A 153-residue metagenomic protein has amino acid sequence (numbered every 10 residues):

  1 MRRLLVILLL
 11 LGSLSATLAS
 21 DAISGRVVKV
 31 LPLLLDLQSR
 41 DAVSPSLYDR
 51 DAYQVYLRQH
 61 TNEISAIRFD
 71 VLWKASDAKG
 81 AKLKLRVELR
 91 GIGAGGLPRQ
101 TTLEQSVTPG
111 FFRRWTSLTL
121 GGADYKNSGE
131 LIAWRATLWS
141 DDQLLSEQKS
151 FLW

Functional and structural regions predicted by a protein language model:
L4-S13: Sec-dependent N-terminal signal peptides
A19-S44, K79: A eukaryote-biased signal for short, well-structured alpha-helical docking elements
R40-D77, K82, R113-L120: Contiguous beta-strand segments within globular domains
K79-T101, A136-L138: Extended low-complexity, serine/threonine- and proline-enriched intrinsically disordered segments
Q105-R114: Short proline/glycine- and polar residue-rich coil/turn motifs
S117-I132: Short, hydrophobic beta-strand segments
E130-L144: Internal, hydrophobic beta-strand segments that form the core of beta-sheet-rich folds
L144-W153: Short beta-strand elements
